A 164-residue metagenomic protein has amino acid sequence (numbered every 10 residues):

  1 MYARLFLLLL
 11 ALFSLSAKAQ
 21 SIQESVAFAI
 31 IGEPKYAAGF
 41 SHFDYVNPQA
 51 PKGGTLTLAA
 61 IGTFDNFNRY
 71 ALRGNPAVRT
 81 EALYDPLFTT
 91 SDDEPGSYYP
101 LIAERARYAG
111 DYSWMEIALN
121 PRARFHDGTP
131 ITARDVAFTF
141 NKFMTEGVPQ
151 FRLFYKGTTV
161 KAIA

Functional and structural regions predicted by a protein language model:
M1-Y2: N-terminal secretory signal peptides that target proteins for export/translocation
L5-S14: Bacterial N-terminal signal peptides
Q20-D111, A118, N141, L153: N-terminal lobe/hinge region of extracytoplasmic solute-binding protein
A123: Short basic (Lys/Arg) and small-residue
D135: Ca2+-coordinating acidic residues in Ca2+-binding motifs
K142-G147: A short, polar/charged loop-to-alpha-helix boundary motif
R152-A164: Surface-exposed binding/hinge segments that line and control ligand-binding clefts or catalytic entry sites
